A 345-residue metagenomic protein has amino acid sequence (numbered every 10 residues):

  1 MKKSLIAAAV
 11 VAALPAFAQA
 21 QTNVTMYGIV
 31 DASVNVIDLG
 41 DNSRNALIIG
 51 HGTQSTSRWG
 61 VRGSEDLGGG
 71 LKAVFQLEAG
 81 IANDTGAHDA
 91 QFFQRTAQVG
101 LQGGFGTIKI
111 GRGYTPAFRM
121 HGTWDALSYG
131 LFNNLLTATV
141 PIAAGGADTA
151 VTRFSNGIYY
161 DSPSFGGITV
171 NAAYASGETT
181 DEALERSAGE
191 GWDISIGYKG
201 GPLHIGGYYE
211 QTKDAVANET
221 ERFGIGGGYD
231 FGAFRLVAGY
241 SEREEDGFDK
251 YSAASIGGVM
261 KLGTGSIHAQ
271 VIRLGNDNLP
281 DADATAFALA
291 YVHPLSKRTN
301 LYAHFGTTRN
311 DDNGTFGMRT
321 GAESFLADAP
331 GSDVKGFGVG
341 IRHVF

Functional and structural regions predicted by a protein language model:
M1-A20: Gram-negative bacterial Sec-dependent N-terminal signal peptides
S4, N45-S57, F92-R95, T152-N156 (+6 more regions): Residues that define the transmembrane beta-barrel architecture of outer-membrane proteins
A9, G60-R62, Q98-G100, Y159-D161 (+5 more regions): Outer-membrane beta-barrel architecture
P15, Q21, D66-G68, G104-G106 (+6 more regions): Outer-membrane beta-barrel channels and translocator barrels
Q21-V36, A46-G177, A188, G197-G201 (+1 more regions): Outer membrane beta-barrel
V24-A32, G69, A73-L77, I108 (+9 more regions): Transmembrane beta-strands of outer-membrane beta-barrel proteins
F165, A329-F345: Outer-membrane beta-barrel "beta-signal"
S187, G191-P294, H304-T307: Detector for outer-membrane/organellar transmembrane beta-barrel domains, recognizing the amphipathic beta-strand
